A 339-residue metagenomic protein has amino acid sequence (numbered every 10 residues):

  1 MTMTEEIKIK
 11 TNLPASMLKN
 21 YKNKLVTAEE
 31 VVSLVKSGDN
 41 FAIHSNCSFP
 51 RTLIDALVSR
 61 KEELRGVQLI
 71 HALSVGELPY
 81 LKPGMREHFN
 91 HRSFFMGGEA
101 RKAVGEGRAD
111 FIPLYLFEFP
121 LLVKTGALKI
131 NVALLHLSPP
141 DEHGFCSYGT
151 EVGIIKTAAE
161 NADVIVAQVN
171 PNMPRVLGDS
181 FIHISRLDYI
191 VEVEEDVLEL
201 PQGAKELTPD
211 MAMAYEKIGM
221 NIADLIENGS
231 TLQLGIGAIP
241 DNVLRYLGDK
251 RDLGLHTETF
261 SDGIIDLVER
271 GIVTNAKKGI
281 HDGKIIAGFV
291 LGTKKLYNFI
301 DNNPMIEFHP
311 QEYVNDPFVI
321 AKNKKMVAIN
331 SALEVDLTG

Functional and structural regions predicted by a protein language model:
T2-T338: Conserved alpha/beta enzyme-core scaffold
